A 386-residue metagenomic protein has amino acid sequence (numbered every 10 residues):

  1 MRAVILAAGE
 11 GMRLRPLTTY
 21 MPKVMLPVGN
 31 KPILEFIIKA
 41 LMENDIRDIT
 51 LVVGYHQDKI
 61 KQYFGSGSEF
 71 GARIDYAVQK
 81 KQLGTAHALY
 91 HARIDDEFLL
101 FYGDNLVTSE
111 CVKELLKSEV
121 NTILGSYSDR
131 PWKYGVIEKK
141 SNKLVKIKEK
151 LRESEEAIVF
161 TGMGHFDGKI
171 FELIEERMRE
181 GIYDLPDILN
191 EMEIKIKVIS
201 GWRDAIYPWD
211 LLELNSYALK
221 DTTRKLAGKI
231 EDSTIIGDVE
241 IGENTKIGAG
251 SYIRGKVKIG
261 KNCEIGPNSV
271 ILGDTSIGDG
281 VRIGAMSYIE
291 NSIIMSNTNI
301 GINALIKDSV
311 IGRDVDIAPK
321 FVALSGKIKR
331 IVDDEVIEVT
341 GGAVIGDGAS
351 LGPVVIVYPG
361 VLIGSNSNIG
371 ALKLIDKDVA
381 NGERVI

Functional and structural regions predicted by a protein language model:
M1-Q62, A72-I74: N-terminal glycine-rich phosphate-binding loop and ensuing alpha1 helix
K61, E69-S141: Conserved beta-loop-beta/alpha segment of the NTase-like Rossmann-fold superfamily that binds/positions NTPs
L99, K113-L116, D129, K140-T222: Catalytic-core segments of class I nucleotidyltransferases/pyrophosphorylases that form NMP-activated intermediates
R179-D184, L189-D274: Extended, small-residue-rich solenoid/repeat segments and analogous flexible loops that form exposed scaffolds
V239, T245-I293, T298-I302, K307-S309 (+1 more regions): Extended, compositionally simple hydrophobic/Ser/Thr-rich segments that build repetitive fibrous architectures
G284-I386: Glycine-rich hexapeptide-repeat left-handed beta-helix
